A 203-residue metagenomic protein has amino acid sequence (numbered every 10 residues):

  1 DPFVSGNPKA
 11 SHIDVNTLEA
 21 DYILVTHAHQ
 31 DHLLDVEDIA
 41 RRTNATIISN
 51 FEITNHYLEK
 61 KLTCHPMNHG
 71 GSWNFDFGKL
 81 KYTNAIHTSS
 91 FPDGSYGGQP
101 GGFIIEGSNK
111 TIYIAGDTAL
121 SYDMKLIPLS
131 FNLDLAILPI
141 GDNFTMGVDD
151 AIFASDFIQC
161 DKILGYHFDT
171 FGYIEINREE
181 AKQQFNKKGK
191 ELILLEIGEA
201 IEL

Functional and structural regions predicted by a protein language model:
D1-G6, H69-G71, F77-T88, A119-L120 (+2 more regions): Conserved catalytic scaffold of divalent metal-dependent phosphoesterases
D1-H29, L34-D38, E52, T88-D93 (+1 more regions): Pre-active-site segment of Zn-dependent metallo-hydrolases
D1-P2, A20-A28, I48-F51, Y113-T118 (+3 more regions): Active-site neighborhood of phospho(di)ester-bond hydrolases with catalytic His/Asp-centered motifs
G6-N7, H29-L34, T54-Y57, G71-N74 (+5 more regions): Active-site environment of divalent metal-dependent phosphoester hydrolases
T26, L34-W73, G78-S89: Glycine/small-residue-rich loop that forms an oxyanion/phosphate-binding "nest" at active or ligand-binding sites
T46, L58-S72, I152, D156-L203: Binuclear metal-ion centers of metallo-dependent hydrolases, dominated by the metallo-beta-lactamase
S72-K81, E106-I112, L203: Beta-strand-turn-beta hairpins that frame and shape the catalytic cleft of phosphate-ester-processing enzymes
F91-D156: Active-site-proximal loop/helix segments of hydrolase catalytic cores
